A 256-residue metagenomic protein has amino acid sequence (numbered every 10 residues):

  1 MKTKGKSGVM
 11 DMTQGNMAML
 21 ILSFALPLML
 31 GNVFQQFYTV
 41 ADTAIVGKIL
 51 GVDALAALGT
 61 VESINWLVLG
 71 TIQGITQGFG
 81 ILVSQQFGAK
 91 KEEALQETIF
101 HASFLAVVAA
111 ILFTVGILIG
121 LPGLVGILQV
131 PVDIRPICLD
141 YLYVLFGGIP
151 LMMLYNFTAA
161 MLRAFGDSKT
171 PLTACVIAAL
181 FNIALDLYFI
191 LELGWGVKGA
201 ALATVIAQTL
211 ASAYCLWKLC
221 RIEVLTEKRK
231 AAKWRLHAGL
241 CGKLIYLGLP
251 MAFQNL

Functional and structural regions predicted by a protein language model:
M1-A25, V83-G148, E192-G248: Short alpha-helical transmembrane segments in multi-pass integral membrane proteins
L20, Q36, T43, A57-S63 (+7 more regions): Residue-level recognition of specific faces of alpha-helices
L28, N32, A44, I81 (+8 more regions): Transmembrane alpha-helix boundary and packing residues in multipass membrane permease domains and related
L28-I81, L145-M152, G242-L256: Transmembrane helix-bundle signature of multi-pass secondary active exporters and lipid flippases
Q36, V40, L67, V107 (+5 more regions): Small-residue-rich packing faces within the transmembrane alpha-helices of Major Facilitator Superfamily
V40, I49-V52, Q86-A89, A164-F165 (+1 more regions): Helix-loop interface residues and adjacent transmembrane-helix termini in multi-pass membrane transporters, primarily
L55-V115, M152-P171: Small-residue-rich hydrophobic transmembrane alpha-helices
A106, M161-A184, L202-V205: Alpha-helical transmembrane segments of multi-pass membrane transporters/permeases
